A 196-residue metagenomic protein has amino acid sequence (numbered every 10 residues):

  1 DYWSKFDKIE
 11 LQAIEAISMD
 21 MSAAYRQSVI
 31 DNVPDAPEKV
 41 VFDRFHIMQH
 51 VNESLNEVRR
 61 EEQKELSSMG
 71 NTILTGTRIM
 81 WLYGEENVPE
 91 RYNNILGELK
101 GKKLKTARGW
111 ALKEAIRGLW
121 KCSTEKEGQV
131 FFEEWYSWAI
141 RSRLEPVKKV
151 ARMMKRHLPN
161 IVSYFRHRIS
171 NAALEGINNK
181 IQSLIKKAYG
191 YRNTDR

Functional and structural regions predicted by a protein language model:
W3-K39, F45-Q49, S67-R196: Acidic/histidine-rich catalytic cores and adjacent linkers of DNA breakage/strand-transfer/modification proteins
N52-Q63: Short, surface-exposed amphipathic charged segments that create phosphate/polyanion-binding patches used for binding
